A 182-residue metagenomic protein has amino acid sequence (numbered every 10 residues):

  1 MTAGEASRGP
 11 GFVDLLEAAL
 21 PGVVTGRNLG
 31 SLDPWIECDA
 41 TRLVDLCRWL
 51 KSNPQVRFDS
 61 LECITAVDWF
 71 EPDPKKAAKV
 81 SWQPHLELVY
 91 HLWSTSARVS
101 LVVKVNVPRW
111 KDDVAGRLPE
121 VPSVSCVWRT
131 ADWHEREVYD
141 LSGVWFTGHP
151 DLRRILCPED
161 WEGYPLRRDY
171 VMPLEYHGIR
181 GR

Functional and structural regions predicted by a protein language model:
M1-R182: Terminal low-complexity/charged segments
